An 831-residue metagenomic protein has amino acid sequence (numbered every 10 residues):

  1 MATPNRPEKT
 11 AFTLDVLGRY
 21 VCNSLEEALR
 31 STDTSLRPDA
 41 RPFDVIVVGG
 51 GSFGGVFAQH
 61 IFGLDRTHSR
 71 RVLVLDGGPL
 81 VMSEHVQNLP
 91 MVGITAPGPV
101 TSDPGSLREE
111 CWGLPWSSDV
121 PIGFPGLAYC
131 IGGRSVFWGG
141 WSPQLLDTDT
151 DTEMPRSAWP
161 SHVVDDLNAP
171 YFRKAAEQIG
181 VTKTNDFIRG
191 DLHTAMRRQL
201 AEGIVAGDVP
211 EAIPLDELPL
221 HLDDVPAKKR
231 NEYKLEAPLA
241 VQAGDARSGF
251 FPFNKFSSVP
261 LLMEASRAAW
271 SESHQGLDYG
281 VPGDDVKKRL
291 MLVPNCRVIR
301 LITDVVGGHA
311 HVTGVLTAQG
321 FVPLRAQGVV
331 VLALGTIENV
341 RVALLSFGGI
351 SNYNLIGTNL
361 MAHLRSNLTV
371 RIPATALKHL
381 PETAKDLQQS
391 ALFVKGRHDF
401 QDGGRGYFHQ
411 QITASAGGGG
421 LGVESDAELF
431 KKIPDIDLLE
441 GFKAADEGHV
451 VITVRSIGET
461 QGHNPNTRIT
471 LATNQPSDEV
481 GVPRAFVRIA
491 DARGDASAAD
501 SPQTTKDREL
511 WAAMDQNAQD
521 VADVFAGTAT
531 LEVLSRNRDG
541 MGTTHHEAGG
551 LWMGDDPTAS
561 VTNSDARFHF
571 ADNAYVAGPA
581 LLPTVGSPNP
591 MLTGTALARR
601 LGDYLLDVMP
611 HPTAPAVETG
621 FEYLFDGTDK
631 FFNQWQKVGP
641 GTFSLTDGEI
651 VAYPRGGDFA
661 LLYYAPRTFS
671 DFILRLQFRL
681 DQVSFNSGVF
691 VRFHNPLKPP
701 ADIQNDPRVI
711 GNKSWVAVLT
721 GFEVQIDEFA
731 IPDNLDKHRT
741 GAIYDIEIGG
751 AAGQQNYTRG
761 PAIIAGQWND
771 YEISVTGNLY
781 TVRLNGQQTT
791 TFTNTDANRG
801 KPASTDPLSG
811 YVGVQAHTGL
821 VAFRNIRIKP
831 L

Functional and structural regions predicted by a protein language model:
M1-D44, G63-S69, D607, H611-T613: Extreme N-terminal leader/targeting segments of oxidoreductases
N5-A11, E153-V298, D304, T543: Conserved redox-cofactor binding core of oxidoreductases
D44-L73: N-terminal Rossmann-like FAD-binding beta1-loop-alpha1 element of flavoenzymes
F62-M91, L301-D304, L316-A391, G578 (+3 more regions): Glycine-rich loop(s) and the adjacent beta-strand/alpha-helix scaffold that form part
E84-V86, V92-A195, G462-D478: Redox-cofactor-proximal catalytic regions of oxidoreductases
V120, P125, Y353-I356, A362-A498 (+5 more regions): FAD cofactor-binding and catalytic pocket of flavoenzymes
V293-P294, I299-R300, K506-P583: A glycine-rich dinucleotide-binding beta-alpha-beta segment and adjacent secondary-structure elements that constitute
A614-L831: Carbohydrate-interacting regions of secretory-pathway proteins
